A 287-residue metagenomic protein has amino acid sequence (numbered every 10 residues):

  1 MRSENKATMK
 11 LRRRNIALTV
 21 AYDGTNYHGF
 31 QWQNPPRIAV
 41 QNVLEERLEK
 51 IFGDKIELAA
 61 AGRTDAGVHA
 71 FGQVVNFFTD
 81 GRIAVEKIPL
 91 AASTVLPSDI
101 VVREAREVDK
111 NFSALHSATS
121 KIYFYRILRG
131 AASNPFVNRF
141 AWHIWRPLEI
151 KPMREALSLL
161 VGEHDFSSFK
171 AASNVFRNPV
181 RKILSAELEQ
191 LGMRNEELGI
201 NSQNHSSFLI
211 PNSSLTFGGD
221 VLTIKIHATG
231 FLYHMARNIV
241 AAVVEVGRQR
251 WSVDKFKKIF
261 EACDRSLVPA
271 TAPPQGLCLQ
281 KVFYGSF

Functional and structural regions predicted by a protein language model:
R2-G192, G199-H205, L215-F287: Structured-RNA-binding interfaces characteristic of tRNA pseudouridine synthases
L209-P211: Compositionally biased, intrinsically disordered low-complexity segments enriched in Pro/Arg/Gln/His
